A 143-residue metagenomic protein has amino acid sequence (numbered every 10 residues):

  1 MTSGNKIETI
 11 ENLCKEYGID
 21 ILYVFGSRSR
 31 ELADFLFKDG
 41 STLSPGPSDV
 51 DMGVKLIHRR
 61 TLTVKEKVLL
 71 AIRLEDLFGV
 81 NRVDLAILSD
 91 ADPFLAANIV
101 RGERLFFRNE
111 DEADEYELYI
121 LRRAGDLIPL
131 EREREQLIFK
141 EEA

Functional and structural regions predicted by a protein language model:
M1-G46, I57-A143: Catalytic core of pol beta-like nucleotidyltransferases
